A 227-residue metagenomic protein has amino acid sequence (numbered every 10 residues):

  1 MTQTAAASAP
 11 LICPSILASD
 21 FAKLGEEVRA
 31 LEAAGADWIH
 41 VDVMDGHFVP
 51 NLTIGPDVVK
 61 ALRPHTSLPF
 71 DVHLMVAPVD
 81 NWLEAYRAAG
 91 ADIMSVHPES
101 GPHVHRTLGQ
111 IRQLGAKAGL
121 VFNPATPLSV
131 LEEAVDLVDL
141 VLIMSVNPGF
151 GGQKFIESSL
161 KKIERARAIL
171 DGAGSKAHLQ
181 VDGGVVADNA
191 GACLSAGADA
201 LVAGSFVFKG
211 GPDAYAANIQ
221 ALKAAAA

Functional and structural regions predicted by a protein language model:
T2-S95, E99-H103, Q110-Q113, K117-A118 (+6 more regions): Conserved N-terminal beta1-alpha1 strand-loop-helix module at the mouth
H40, Q180-V181: Generic enzyme active-site microenvironment
E99-G101, N123-A125, V146-G149, S205-K209: Short, acidic/turn-prone active-site loops that include or flank metal/cofactor- and phosphate-binding residues
A125-P127, V186: Short acidic loop-to-helix transition motifs that present clustered carboxylates
G151-F155: Glycine/threonine-rich flexible loop motifs
V181-G184, A203-F206: Glycine-rich beta-strand-to-loop/alpha-helix junction loops that act as flexible
G184-A196: Acidic, divalent-metal-coordinating active-site segment for phosphoryl/phosphodiester hydrolysis, typified by short
